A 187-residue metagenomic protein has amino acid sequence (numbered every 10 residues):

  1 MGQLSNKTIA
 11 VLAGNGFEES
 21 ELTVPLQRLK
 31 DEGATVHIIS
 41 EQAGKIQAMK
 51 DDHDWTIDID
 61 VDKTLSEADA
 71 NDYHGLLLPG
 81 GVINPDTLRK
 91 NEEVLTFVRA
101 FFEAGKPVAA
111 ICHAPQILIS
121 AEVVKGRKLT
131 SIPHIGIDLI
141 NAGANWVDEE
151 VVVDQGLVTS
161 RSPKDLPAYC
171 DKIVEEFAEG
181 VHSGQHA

Functional and structural regions predicted by a protein language model:
M1-A104, V108, Q116-V123, K128 (+1 more regions): Extended, subdomain-level signal for the structured scaffold at the beginning of enzyme domains
C112: Catalytic nucleophile serine of serine hydrolases, specifically the conserved "nucleophile elbow" pentapeptide
